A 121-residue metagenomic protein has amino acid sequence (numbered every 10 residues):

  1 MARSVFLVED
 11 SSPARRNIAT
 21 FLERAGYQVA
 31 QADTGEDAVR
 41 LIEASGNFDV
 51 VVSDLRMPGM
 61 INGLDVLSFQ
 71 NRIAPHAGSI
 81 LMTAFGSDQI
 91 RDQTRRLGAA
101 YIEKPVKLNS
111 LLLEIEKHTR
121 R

Functional and structural regions predicted by a protein language model:
E9: Conserved acidic carboxylate
S12-A30: Two-component/phosphorelay signaling modules centered on CheY-like receiver
T20, Q31-V50, L55: Acidic, metal-coordinating helix/loop segments flanking the phosphotransfer/catalytic sites of two-component signaling
R40, L64-H76: Short amphipathic alpha-helix used as the core "switch/output" element in two-component signaling
V51, S79, Y101-I102: Two-component signal transduction core modules
I61, D65, F85-E103, L113: Alpha4 helix (beta4-alpha4-beta5 surface) of REC/receiver domains from two-component response regulators
K107-L108, E116: Receiver (REC) domain switch/active-site region of two-component response regulators
